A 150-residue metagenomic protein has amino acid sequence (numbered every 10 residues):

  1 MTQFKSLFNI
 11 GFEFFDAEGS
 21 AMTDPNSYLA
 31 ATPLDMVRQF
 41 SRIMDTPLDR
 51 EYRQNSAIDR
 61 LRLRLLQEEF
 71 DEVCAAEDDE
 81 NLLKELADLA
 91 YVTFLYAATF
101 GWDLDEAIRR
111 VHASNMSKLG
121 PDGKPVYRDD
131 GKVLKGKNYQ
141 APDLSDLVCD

Functional and structural regions predicted by a protein language model:
F4-L86, A90-D150: Flexible "arm" and connector segments at domain edges
